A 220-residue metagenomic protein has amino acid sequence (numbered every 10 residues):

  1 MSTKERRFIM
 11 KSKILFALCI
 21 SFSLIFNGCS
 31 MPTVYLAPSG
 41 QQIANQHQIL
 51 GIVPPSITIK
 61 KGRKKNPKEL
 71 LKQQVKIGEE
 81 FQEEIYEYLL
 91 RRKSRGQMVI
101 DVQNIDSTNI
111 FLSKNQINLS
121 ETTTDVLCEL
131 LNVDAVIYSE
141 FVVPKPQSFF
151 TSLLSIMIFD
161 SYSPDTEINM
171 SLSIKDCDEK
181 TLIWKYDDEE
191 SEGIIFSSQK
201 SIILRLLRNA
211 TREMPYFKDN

Functional and structural regions predicted by a protein language model:
M1-I9: Short, Lys/Arg-enriched N-terminal segments with co-localized hydrophobic residues within the first ~10-30 amino acids
R6, Q48-I49, A135: A generic secondary-structure signal marking the coil-to-beta-strand transition
A17-N27: Bacterial N-terminal signal peptides
C29-K60, L127-L131, V143-F149, F159-N220: C-terminal/domain-edge helix-coil "capping" segments
S56-Y138, V142, C177-D188, N209 (+1 more regions): N-terminal segment of the mature soluble domain
K64, F150-T151: Short amphipathic alpha-helical segments
S120-T124, L153-F159: N-terminal post-signal-peptidase region of extra-cytosolic proteins
